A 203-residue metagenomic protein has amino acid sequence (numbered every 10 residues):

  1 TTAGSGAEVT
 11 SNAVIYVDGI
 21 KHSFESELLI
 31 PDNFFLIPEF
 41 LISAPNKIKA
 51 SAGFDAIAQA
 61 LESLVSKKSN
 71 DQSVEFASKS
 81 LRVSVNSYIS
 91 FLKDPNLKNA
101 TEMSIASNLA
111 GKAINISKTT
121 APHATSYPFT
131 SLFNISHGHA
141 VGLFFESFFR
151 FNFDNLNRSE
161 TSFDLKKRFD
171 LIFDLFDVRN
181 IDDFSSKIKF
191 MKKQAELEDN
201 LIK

Functional and structural regions predicted by a protein language model:
T1-Q72, F163-K167, L171: A glycine/threonine-rich phosphate-anchoring loop and its flanking beta-alpha core in nucleotide/phosphate-binding
G4, L109-V141: Glycine-rich phosphate/pyrophosphate-binding beta-alpha loops
A7-V9, S51, D55, Q59 (+4 more regions): Residues on a specific face of well-ordered alpha-helices
K49-G53, S73, A77, I114 (+1 more regions): Short glycine/threonine-rich catalytic loop with a Thr-x-Gly-x-Asp
S63-I116, Y127-T130: Glycine-rich phosphate/diphosphate-binding loops and the adjacent beta-loop-alpha structural elements that coordinate
L81, A100, S104-S107, P122 (+4 more regions): A general structural signal for well-ordered alpha-helical packing
I135-I202: Gly/Pro-rich interdomain helix-loop hinge
